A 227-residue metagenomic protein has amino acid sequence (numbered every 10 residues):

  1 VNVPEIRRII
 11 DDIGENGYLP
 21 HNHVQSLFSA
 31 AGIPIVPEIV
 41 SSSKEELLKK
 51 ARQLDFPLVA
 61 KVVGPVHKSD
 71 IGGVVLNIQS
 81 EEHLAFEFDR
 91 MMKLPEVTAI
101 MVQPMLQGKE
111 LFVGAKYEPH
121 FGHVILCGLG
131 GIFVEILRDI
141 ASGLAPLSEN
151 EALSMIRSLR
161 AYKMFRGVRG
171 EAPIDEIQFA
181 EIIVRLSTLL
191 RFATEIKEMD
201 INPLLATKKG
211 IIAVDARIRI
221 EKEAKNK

Functional and structural regions predicted by a protein language model:
V1-K227: ATP-dependent carboxylate/acyl-activation modules
